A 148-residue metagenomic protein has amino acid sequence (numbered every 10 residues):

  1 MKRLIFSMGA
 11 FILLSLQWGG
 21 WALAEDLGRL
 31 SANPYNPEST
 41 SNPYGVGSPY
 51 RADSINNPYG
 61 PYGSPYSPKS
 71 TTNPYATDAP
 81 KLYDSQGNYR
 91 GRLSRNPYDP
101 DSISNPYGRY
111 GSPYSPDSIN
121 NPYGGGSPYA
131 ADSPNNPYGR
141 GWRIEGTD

Functional and structural regions predicted by a protein language model:
M1-M8: Bacterial N-terminal signal peptides that target proteins for export
L14-W21: C-terminal segment of classical bacterial N-terminal signal peptides
A22-D148: Repetitive, compositionally biased segments used for assembly/scaffolding
